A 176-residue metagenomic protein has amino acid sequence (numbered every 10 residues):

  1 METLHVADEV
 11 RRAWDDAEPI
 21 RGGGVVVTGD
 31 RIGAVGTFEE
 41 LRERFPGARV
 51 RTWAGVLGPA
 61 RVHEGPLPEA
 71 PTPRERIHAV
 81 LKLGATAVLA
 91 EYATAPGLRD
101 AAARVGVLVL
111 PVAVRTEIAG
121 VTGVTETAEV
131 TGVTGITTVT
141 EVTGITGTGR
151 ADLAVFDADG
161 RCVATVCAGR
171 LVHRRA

Functional and structural regions predicted by a protein language model:
M1-E43, A119-C162, V166-A176: N-terminal metal-binding scaffold of metallo-dependent hydrolase/deaminase domains
M1-V10, W14, E40-E75, A176: Replace "His-x-His-based motif
G55, L67-A70, A93, V112-T116 (+1 more regions): Short, acidic/turn-prone active-site loops that include or flank metal/cofactor- and phosphate-binding residues
P73, L81-G84: Non-catalytic positions within long, well-ordered alpha-helices that form the structural scaffold/packing of enzyme
R74-E75, P96, V142: Residue-level marker for well-ordered alpha-helical positions
H78-L81, D100, T146: Alpha-helical segments flanking ligand/cofactor-binding loops in enzyme cores
A87-V88, L153: Residues at the N-termini of beta-strands
V88-T122: Active-site loop-helix segments enriched in His/Asp/Glu that coordinate and activate a nucleophilic water at divalent
